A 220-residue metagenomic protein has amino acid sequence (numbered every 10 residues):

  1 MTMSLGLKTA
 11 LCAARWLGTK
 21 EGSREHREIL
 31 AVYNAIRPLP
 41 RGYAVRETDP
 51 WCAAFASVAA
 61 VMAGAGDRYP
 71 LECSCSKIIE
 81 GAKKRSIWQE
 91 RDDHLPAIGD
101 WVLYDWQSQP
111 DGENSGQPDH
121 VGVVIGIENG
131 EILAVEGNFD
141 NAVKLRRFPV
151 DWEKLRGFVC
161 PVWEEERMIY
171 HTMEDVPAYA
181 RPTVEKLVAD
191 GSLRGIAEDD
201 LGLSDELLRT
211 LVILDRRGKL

Functional and structural regions predicted by a protein language model:
M1-A65: N-terminal capping segments
M1-K20, V159-M168, A197, L208-D215: Cysteine-nucleophile amide-bond enzymes
L5-L7, G66-N141: ...with weaker cross-activation on analogous glycine-rich loops/strands in unrelated enzymes
A14-E21, S57-A65, Y104-Q107, V188-S192 (+1 more regions): Sec-exported extracytoplasmic/periplasmic mature domains
V45-R46, D111-S115, E174: Short consensus segments that form the blades of beta-propeller domains, in both extracellular/periplasmic
T48, C52, S74, H94-L95 (+2 more regions): Short, conserved alpha-helical segments within structured domains
A53-V58, R167-L220: Short, solvent-exposed alpha-helical surface patches in non-cytosolic proteins
I127-E165: Active-site signature of cysteine proteases
